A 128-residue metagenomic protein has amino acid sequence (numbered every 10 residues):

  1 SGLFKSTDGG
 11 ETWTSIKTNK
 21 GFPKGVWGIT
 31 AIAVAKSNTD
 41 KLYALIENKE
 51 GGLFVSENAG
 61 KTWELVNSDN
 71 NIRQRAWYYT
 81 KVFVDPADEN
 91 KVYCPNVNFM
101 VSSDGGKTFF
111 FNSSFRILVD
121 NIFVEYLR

Functional and structural regions predicted by a protein language model:
S1-R128: Beta-propeller blade termini and top-face loops
